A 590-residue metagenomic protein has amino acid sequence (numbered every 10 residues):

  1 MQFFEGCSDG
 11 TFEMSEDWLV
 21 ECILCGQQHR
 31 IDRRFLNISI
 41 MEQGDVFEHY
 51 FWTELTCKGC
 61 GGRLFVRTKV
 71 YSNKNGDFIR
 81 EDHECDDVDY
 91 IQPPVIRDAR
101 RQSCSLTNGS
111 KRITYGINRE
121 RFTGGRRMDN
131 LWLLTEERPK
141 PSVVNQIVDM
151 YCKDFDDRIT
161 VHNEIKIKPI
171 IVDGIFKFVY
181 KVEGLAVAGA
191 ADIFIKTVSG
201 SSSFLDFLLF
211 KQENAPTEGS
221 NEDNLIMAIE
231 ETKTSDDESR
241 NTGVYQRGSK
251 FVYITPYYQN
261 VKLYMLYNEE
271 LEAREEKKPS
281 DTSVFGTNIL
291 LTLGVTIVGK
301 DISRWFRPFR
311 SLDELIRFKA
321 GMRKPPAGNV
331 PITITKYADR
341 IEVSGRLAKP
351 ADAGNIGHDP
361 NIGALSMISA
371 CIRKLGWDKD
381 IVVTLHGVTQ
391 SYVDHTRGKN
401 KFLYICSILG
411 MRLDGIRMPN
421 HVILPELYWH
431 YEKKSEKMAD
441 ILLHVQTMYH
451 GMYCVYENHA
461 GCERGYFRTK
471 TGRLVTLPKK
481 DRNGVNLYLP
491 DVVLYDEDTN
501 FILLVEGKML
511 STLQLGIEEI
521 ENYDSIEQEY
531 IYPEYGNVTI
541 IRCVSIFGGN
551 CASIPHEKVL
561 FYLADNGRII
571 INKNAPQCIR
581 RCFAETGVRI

Functional and structural regions predicted by a protein language model:
M1-D17, F35-V46, F65-E120: Short, intrinsically disordered terminal segments enriched in charged and Pro/Gly residues
S15-E21, H49-T53: Short metal-coordination and nucleic-acid-contact micro-motifs, chiefly zinc-binding Cys/His arrays
C22-C25, C57-C60: Short cysteine-rich clusters marking metal-coordination/redox-active sites
Q28, R63: Cys/His-rich metal-chelating microdomains
R119-G184, T287-I289, F318-R464, K470: Interdomain/boundary linker segments immediately adjacent to catalytic/signaling cores
H162-D223, G451-N500, L510: Active-site metal-binding core of divalent-cation-utilizing nuclease and nuclease-like domains
T234-P279, L487-P490, Y495-L503, G507-D565: Catalytic cores of nucleic-acid endonucleases
M265-V382, G536-I590: Domain-level recognition of nuclease-like catalytic cores that cleave nucleotide substrates
